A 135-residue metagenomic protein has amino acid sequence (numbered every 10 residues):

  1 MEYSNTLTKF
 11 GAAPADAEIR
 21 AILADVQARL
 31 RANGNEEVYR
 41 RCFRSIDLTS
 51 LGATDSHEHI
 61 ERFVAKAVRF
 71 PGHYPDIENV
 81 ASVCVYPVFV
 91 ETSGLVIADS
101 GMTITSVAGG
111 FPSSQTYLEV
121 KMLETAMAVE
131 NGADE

Functional and structural regions predicted by a protein language model:
M1-I46: Charged, compositionally biased N-terminal leader segments and the immediate start of the first structured element
R29, N33-F43, T49, A53-E78 (+1 more regions): Alpha/beta enzyme core
